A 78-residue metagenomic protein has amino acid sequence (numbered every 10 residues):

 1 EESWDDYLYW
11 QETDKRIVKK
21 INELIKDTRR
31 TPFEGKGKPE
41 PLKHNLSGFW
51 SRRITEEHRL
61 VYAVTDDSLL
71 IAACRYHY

Functional and structural regions predicted by a protein language model:
E1-E2: PIN/NYN-family metal-dependent endoribonuclease catalytic core
D5-K19, E23, K36, L42-K43 (+2 more regions): Enriched for short, Lys/Arg-rich terminal
R30-T31: Blade/loop signatures of beta-propeller domains
